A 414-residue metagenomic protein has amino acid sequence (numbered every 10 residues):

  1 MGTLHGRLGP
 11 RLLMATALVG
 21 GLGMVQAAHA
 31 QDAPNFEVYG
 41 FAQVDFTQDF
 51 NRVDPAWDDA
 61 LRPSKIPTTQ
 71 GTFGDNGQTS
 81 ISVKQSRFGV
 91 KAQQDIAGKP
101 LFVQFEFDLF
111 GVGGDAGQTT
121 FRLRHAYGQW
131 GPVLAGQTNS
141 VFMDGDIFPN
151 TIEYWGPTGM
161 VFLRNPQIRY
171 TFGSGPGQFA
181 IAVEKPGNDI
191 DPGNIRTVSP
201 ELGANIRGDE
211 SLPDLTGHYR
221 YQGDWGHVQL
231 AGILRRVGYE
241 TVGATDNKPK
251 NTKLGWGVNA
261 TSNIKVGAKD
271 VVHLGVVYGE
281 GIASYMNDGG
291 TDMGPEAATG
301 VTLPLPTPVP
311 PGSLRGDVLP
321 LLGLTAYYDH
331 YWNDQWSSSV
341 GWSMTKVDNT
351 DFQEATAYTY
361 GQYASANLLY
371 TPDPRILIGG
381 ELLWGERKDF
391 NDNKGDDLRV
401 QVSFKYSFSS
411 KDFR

Functional and structural regions predicted by a protein language model:
M1-A30: Gram-negative bacterial Sec-dependent N-terminal signal peptides
Q31-D58, R62-G193, D209-H227, N263-G267 (+2 more regions): Outer membrane beta-barrel
D49-V53, G114-A116, D144-F148, N188-G193 (+6 more regions): Outer-membrane beta-barrel proteins
G77-S80, A116-T120, G156-F162, P200-E201 (+7 more regions): Replace "Gram-negative outer membrane beta-barrel proteins" with "bacterial and organellar outer membrane beta-barrel
P100-G111, K185, L230-R236, S337-T350 (+1 more regions): Transmembrane beta-strand segments that form the barrel wall of outer-membrane beta-barrel proteins
L123-H125, N165-Q167, L212-T216, K253-T261 (+4 more regions): Transmembrane beta-barrel architecture of outer membranes
G223-Y358, R414: Detector for outer-membrane/organellar transmembrane beta-barrel domains, recognizing the amphipathic beta-strand
D396-R414: Outer-membrane beta-barrel "beta-signal"
